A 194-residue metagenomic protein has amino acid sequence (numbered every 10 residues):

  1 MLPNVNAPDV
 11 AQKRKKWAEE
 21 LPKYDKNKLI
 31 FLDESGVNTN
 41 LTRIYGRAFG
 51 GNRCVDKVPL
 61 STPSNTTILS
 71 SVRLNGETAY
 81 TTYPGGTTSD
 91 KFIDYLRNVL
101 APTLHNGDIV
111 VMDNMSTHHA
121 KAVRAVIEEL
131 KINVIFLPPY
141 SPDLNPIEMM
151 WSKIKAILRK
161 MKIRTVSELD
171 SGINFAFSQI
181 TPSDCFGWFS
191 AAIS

Functional and structural regions predicted by a protein language model:
M1-S194: Short functional hotspots at interaction and active-site rims
